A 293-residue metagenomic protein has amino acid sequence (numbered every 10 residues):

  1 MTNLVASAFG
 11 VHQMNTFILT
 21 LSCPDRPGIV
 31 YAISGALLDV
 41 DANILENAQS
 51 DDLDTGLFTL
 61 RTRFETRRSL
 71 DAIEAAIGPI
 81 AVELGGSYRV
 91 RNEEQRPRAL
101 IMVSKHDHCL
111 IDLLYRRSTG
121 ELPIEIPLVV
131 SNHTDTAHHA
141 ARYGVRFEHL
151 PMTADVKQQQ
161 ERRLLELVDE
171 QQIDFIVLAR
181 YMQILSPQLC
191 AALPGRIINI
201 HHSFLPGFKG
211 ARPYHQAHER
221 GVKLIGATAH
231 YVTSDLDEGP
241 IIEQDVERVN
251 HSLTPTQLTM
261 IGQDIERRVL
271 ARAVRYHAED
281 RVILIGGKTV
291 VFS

Functional and structural regions predicted by a protein language model:
M1-Q13: N-terminal amphipathic/basic-hydrophobic helices that include classical n-h-c signal peptides and signal-anchor
A8-G10, S50-S293: One-carbon transfer enzymes
M14-P24: Short glycine-/aliphatic-rich beta-strand segments at the starts of folded cytosolic domains
M14-T16, V40-S50, D54: N-terminal short leaders/motifs
R26-E46, I77: Short amphipathic alpha-helix segments
